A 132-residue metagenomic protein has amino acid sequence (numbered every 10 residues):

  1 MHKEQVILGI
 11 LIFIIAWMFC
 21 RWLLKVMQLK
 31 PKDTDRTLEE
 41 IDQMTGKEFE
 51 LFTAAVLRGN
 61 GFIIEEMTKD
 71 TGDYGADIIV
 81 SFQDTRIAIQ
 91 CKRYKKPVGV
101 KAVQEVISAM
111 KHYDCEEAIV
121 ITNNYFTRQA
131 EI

Functional and structural regions predicted by a protein language model:
M1-I132: Mixed-charge (Asp/Glu-Lys/Arg
